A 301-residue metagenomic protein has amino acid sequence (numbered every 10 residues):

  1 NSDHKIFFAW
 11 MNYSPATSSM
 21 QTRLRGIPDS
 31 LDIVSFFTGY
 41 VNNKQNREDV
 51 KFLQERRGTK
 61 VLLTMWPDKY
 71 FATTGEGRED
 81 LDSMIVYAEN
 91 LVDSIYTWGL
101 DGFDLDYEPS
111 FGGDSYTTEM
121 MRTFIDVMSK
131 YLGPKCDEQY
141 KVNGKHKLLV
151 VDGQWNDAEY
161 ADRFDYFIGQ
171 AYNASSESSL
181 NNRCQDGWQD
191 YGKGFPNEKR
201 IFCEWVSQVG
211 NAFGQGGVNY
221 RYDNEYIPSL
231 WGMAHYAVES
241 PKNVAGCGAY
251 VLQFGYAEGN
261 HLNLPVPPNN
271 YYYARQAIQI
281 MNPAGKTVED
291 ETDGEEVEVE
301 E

Functional and structural regions predicted by a protein language model:
N1-E301: Secreted glycan hydrolases and related glycan-binding modules that recognize and/or cleave
